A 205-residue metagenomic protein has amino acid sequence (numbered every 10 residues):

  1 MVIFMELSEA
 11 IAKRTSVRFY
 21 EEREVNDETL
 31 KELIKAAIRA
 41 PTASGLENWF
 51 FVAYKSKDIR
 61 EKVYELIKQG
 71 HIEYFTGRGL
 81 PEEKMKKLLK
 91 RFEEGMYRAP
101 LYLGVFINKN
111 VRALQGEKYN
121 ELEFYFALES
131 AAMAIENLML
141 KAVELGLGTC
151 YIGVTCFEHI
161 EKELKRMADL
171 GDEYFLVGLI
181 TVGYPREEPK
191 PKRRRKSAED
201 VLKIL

Functional and structural regions predicted by a protein language model:
V2-E24, E28-E32: Short acidic N-proximal helix/loop "leader" segments that mark the beginning of a domain or an inter-domain linker
E9-A10, T15-V17, F175-L205: C-terminal helix-cap and adjacent tail motif
T29, S56, V63, E161-E163: Short Asp/Glu-rich motifs
E32-L33, A37-I38, L103, K109 (+1 more regions): Small-aliphatic-rich amphipathic alpha-helix that forms the alpha element of a beta-alpha
P41-G45: Glycine-rich phosphate/pyrophosphate-binding beta-alpha loops
L46-N48, M96-L101, F175: Short connector loops at helix/strand junctions that flank enzyme active sites, especially segments positioning acidic
A53-A131: Glycine/small-residue-rich phosphate/adenosyl-binding loop
G70, E161-T181: Short, conserved aromatic-histidine micro-motifs
